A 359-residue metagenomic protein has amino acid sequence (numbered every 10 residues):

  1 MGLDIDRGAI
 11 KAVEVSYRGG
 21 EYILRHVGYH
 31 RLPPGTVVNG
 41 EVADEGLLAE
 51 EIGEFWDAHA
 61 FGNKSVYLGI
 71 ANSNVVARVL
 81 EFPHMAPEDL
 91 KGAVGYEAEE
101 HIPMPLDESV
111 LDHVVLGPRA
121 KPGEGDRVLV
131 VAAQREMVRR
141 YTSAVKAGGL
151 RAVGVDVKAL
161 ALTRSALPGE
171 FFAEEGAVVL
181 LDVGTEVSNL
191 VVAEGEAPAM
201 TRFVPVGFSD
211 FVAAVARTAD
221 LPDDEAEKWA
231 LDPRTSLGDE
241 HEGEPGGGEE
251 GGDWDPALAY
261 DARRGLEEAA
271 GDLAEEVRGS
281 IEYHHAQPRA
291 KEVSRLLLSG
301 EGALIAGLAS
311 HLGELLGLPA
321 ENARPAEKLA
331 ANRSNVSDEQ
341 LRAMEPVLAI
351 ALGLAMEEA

Functional and structural regions predicted by a protein language model:
M1-E97, R139-Y141, G149-R151: Non-catalytic, solvent-exposed interaction/assembly segments
M1-R31, V66-A71, L167-M200, D210 (+1 more regions): Gly/Thr-rich phosphate-binding beta-strand-loop-beta motif of the actin/hexokinase/Hsp70
I52-S65, G148, L221, S280-R295: Phosphate/pyrophosphate-binding loops at sites that engage ATP/ADP/AMP, CoA/4′-phosphopantetheine, polyphosphate
S65-E170, R295, P325-A331, S337 (+2 more regions): Active-site neighborhood for divalent-cation/phosphate handling
V138-R164, A197-E240: Glycine-rich phosphate-binding loop plus the immediately following alpha-helix
R140, V183-E194, A343-A359: Extended, charge-rich low-complexity interaction segments
W229-V293, I350: Adenine-nucleotide phosphate-binding core of ATP-dependent small-molecule kinases
K291-E321, E327: Glycine-rich phosphate-binding loops at beta-strand->alpha-helix junctions
